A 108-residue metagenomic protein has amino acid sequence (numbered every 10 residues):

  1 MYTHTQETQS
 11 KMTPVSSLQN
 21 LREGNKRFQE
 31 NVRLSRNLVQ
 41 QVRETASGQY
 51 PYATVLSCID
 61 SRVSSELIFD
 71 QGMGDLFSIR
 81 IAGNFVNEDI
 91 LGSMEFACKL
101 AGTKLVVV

Functional and structural regions predicted by a protein language model:
T3-F85: Short, conserved "active-site rim" segments that organize catalytic pockets and cofactor/ligand binding
A53-T54, A101-T103: Short, intrinsically disordered/low-complexity patches at protein termini and at juxtamembrane boundaries
E88-A101: Thiamine diphosphate
K104-V108: Well-ordered alpha/beta subsegment
